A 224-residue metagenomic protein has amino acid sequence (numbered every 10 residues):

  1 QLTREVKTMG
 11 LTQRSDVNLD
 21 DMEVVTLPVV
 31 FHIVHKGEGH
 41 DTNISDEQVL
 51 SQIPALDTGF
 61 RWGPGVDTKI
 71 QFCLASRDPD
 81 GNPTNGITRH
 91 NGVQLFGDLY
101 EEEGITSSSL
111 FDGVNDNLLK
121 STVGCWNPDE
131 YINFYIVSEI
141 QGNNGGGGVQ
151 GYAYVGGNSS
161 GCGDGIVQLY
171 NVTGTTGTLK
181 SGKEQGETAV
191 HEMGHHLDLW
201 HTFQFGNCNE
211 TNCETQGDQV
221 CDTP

Functional and structural regions predicted by a protein language model:
Q1-E130: Propeptide-to-catalytic entry region of secreted or membrane-anchored zinc metalloproteases
L27-I33, Q71-L74, Y131-I136, D164-Y170 (+2 more regions): Structural recognition of the beta-strand scaffold that forms the well-ordered cores of secreted hydrolase catalytic
V34-G37, D78-G81, S138-N143, V172-T175: Solvent-exposed loop/turn segments at secondary-structure junctions within structured extracellular/periplasmic domains
I53, D57-P64, I136-S138, Y170-V172 (+2 more regions): Sec/Tat-exported extracytoplasmic proteins
G124-W126, Y135-N158: A contiguous catalytic/ligand-binding core that recognizes phosphate-bearing ligands
N127-D129, G161-G163, S181-Q185, A189: Short gly/pro-enriched beta-turn/loop segments at secondary-structure junctions
G148-S181: Active-site scaffold of zinc-dependent metalloenzymes
T178-P224: The catalytic-center signature of Zn2+-dependent metalloproteases
